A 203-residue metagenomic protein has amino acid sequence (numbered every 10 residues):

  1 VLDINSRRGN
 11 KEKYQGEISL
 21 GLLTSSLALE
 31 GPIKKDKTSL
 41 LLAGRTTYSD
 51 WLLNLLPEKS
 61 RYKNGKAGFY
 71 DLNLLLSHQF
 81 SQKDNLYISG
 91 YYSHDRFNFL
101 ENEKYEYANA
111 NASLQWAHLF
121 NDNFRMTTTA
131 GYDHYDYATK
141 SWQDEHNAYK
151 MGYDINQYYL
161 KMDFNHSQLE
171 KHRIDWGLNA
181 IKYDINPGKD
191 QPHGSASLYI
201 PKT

Functional and structural regions predicted by a protein language model:
V1-R7, Y14-Q79, Y87-Y91: Predominantly transmembrane beta-strands of Gram-negative outer membrane beta-barrel pores used for transport
G9-N10, D95: A short, flexible beta-alpha/helix-coil linker loop
E12-Q15, F99-N102: A generic structural signal for short coil/turn motifs at secondary-structure boundaries
K13-Y14, E30-I33, R45-S49, L56 (+6 more regions): Short, surface-exposed, polar/charged, turn-prone segments marking secondary-structure boundaries
L52, R96-N98: A short acidic, helix-capping loop that chelates divalent metal ions and anchors anionic groups
P57-Y62, N102-E103, H146-N147: Short glycine-enriched, charge-decorated loop/helix-capping segments at active-site entrances that position
S77-H94, E106-T203: Face-selective signature of the C-terminal outer-membrane beta-barrel domain
